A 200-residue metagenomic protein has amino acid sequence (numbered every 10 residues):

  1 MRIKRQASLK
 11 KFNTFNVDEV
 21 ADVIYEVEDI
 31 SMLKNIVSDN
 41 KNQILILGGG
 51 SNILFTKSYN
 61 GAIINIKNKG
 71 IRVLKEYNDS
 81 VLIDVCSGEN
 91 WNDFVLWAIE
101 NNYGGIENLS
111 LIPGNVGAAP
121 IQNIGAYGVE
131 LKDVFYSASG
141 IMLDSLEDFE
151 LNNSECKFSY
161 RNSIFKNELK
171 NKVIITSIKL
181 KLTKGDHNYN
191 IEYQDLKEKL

Functional and structural regions predicted by a protein language model:
M1-V134, M142-D144: Anion-binding (especially nucleotide phosphate/pyrophosphate-binding) glycine-rich loop and adjoining beta-alpha core
K4-R5, K10-V17, I53, F149-L200: Phosphate/pyrophosphate- and phosphate-bearing ligand-binding catalytic cores of soluble enzymes
